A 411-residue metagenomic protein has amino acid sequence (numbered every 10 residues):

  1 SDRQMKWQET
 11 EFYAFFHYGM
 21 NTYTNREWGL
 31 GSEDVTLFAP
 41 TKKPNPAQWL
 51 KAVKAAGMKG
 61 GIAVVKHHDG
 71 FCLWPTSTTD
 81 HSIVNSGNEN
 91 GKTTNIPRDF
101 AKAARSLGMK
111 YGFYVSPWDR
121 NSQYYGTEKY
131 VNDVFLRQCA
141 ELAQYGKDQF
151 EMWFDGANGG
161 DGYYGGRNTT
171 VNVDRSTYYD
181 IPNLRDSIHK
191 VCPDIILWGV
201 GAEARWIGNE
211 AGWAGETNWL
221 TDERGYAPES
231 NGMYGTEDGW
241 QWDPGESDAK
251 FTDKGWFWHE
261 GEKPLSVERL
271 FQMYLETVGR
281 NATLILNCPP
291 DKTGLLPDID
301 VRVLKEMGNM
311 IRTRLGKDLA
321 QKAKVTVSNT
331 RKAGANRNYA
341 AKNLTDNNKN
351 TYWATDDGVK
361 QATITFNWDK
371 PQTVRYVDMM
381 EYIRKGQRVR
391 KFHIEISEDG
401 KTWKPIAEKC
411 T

Functional and structural regions predicted by a protein language model:
S1-G358, D378-M380, Q387, A407-K409: Mature catalytic domains of secreted/periplasmic carbohydrate-active enzymes
F16, F366, M379, I394-I396: Preference for bulky hydrophobic residues occupying beta-strand positions in well-ordered beta-sheet regions
L275, T363-V374: Extracellular and analogous surface-interaction loops
D356-Q361, Q372, I383-T411: Trp- and acidic/polar-enriched beta-sheet ligand-binding modules for extracellular glycan and matrix recognition
